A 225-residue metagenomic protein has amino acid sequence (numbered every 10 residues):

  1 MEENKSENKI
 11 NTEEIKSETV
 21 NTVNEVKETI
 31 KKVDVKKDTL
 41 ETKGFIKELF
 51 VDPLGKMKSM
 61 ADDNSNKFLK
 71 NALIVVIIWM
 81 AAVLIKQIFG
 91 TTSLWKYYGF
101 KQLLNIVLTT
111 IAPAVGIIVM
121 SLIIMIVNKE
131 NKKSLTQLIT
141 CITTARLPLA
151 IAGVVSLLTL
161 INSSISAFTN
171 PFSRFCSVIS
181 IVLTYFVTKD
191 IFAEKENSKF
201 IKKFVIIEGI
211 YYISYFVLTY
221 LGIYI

Functional and structural regions predicted by a protein language model:
M1-I46: Low-complexity, intrinsically disordered extramembrane tails and loops of integral membrane proteins
V35-T136: Selected alpha-helical membrane-embedding segments in polytopic membrane proteins
N71-I74, Q137-T144, P171-R174, K202-I206: Alpha-helical transmembrane segments of integral membrane proteins
I77, A81, V115-V119, I151-V154 (+3 more regions): Generic alpha-helical transmembrane segments of integral inner-membrane proteins, especially permease/transport modules
L108, L138-G153, V205-I210: Transmembrane alpha-helical segments of multi-pass membrane proteins
I111-I118, R146, F175-L183: Residue-level signal for the membrane-embedded core of alpha-helical transmembrane segments, especially mid-helix
G116, I142-I161, Y224: C-terminal halves and exits of single transmembrane alpha-helices
S156-I225: Terminal transmembrane helical module of multi-pass membrane proteins
